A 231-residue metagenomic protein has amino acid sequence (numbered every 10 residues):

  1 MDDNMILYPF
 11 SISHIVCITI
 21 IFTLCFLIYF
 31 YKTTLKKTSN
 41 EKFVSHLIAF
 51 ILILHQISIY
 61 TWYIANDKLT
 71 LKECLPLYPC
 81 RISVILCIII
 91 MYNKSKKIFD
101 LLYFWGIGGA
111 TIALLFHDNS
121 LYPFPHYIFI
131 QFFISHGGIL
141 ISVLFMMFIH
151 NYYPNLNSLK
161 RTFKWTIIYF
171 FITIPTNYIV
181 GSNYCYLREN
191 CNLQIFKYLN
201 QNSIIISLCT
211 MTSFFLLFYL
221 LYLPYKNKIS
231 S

Functional and structural regions predicted by a protein language model:
N4-I21, T162-I168, V180-F218: Membrane-interface transmembrane-helix boundary segments in multi-pass integral membrane proteins
H14-I20, K68-C80, L101-Y103: Structural signature of hydrophobic alpha-helical transmembrane segments
C17-Y29, R81-Y92, G137-I149, S207-Y222: Hydrophobic cores of alpha-helical transmembrane segments in multi-pass inner/ER membrane proteins, independent
Y31-S45, Y92-D100, I149-K160, N227-S231: Membrane-interface helix-boundary motifs at transmembrane edges
K32-T34, I57-D67, L115-P123: Juxtamembrane "helix-exit" motif on the non-cytosolic side of transmembrane helices
K42-L47, C74-L75, F99-G108: Cytoplasmic-side transmembrane-helix entry/capping segments in multi-pass membrane proteins
L52-T61, G106-D118, T166-T176: Aromatic-anchored segments of alpha-helical transmembrane domains
N119-T166: A contiguous pocket-lining binding segment that forms or flanks enzyme active sites
